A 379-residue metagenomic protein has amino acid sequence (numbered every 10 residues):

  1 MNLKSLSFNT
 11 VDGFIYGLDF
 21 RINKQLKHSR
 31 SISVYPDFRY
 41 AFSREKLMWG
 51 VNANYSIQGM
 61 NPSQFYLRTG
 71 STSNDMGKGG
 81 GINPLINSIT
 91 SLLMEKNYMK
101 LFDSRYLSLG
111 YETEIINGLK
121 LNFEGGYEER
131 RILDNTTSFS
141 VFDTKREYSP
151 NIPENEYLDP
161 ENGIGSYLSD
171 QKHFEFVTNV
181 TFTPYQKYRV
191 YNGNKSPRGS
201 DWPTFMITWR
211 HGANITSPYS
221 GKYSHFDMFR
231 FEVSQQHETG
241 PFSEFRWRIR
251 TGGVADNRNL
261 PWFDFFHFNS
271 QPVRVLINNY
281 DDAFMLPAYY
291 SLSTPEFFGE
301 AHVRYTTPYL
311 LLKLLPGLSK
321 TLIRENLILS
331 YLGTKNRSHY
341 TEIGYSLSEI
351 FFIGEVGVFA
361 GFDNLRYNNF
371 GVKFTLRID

Functional and structural regions predicted by a protein language model:
M1-D12, D19, G81-T239, N326-I328: Transmembrane beta-strand segments of outer-membrane beta-barrel domains in Gram-negative and organellar OMPs
M1-F8, S29-A53, L67, N192 (+6 more regions): Transmembrane beta-strand segments that form the barrel wall of outer-membrane beta-barrel proteins
T10, Q25-S33, Q58-Q64, N117-G118 (+4 more regions): Short loop/turn motifs that connect adjacent beta-strands in outer-membrane beta-barrel proteins
D12-Y16, E45-W49, D103-L107, D170-F176 (+6 more regions): Residues that define the transmembrane beta-barrel architecture of outer-membrane proteins
Y16-K24, V51-Y55, L67, L109-T113 (+8 more regions): Residues on the lipid-exposed face of transmembrane beta-strands in outer-membrane beta-barrel proteins
A41-S43, G70-M76, E128-I132, T183-K187 (+5 more regions): Structural signature of outer-membrane beta-barrel domains
Q64-L85, I89-K100, G165-S166, P197 (+2 more regions): C-terminal outer-membrane beta-barrel translocator/porin domains of Gram-negative envelope proteins and their
K145-D170, W262-I350: Outer membrane beta-barrel transmembrane domains
